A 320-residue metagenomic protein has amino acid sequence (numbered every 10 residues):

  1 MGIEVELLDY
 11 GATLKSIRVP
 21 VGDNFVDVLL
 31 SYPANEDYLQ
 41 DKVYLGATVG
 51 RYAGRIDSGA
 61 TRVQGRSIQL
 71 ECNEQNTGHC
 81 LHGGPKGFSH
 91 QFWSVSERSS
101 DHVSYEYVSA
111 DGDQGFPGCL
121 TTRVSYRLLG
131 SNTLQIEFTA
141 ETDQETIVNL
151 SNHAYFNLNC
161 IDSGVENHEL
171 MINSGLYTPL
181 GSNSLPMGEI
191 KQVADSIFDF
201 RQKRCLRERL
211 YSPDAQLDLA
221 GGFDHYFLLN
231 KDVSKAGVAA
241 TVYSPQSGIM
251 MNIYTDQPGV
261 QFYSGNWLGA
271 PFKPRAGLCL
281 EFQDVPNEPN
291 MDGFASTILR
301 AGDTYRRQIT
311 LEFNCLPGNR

Functional and structural regions predicted by a protein language model:
M1-R320: An exposed, glycine/acidic-rich loop-and-rim segment of catalytic or binding clefts
